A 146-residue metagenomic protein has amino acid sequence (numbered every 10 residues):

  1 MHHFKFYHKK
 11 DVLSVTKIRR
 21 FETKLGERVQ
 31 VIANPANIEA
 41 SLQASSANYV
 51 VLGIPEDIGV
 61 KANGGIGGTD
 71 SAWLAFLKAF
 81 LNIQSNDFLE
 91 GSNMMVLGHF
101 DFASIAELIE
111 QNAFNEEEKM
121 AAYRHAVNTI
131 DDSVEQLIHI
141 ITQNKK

Functional and structural regions predicted by a protein language model:
H2-K146: Metal-dependent C-N hydrolase catalytic cores
